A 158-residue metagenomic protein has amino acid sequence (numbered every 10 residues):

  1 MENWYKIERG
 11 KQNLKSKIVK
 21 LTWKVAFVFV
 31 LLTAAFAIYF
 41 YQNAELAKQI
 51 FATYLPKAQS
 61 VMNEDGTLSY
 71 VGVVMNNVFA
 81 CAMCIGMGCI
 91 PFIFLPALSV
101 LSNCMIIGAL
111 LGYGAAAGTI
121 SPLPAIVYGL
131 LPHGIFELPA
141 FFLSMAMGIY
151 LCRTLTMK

Functional and structural regions predicted by a protein language model:
Q12-K48: N-terminal signal-anchor transmembrane alpha helix
I38-Q59, L101: Interfacial/capping segments of alpha-helical transmembrane domains
Y41-E45, G88-Y113: Transmembrane alpha-helix/helix-exit interface in multi-pass inner-membrane proteins
N43-A47, L95, A115-G118, C152-T156: Membrane-interfacial segments
F51-E64, T154-K158: Juxtamembrane inter-helical linkers in multi-pass membrane proteins
S60-M87: Interfacial helix-start motif at the membrane-water boundary
A82, S102-M105, P139, L143-A146: Residue-level signal for the membrane-embedded core of alpha-helical transmembrane segments, especially mid-helix
I120-K158: Hydrophobic alpha-helical transmembrane segments and adjacent short intramembrane/lumenal linkers of inner/organellar
